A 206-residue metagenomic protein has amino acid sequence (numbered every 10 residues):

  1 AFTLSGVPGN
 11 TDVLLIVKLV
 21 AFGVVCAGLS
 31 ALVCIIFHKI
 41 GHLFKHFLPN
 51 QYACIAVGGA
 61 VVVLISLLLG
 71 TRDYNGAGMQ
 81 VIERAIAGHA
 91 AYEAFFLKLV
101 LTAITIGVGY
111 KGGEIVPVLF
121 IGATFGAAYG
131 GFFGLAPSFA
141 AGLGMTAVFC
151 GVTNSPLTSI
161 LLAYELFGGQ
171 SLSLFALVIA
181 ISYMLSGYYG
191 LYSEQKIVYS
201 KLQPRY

Functional and structural regions predicted by a protein language model:
A1-Y206: Alpha-helical transmembrane segments and immediately membrane-proximal extracytoplasmic
